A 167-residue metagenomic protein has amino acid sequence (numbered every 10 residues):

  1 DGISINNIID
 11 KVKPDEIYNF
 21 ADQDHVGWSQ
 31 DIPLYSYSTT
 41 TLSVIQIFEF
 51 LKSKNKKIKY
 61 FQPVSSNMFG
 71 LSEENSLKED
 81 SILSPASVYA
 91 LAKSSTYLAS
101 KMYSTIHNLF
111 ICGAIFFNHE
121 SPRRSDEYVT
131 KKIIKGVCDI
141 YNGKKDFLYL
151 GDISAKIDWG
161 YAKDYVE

Functional and structural regions predicted by a protein language model:
D1, D10, D15, D22-D24 (+8 more regions): Acidic-enriched, low-complexity/disordered segments with a strong bias for Aspartate over Glutamate
D1-H119: N-terminal Rossmann-like NAD(P)+-binding domain of SDR-like oxidoreductases, especially those catalyzing
E74-N75, L98-V166: NAD(P)-dependent short-chain dehydrogenase/reductase
